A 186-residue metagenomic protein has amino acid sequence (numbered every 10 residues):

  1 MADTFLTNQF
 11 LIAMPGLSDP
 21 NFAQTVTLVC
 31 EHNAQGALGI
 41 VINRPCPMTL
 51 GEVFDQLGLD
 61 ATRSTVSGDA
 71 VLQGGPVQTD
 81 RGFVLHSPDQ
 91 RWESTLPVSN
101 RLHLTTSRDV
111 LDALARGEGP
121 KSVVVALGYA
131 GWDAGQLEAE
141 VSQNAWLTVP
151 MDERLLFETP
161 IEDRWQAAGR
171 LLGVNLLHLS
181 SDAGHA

Functional and structural regions predicted by a protein language model:
M1-V125, Y129-A186: A short aromatic-anchored loop/beta-hairpin motif
